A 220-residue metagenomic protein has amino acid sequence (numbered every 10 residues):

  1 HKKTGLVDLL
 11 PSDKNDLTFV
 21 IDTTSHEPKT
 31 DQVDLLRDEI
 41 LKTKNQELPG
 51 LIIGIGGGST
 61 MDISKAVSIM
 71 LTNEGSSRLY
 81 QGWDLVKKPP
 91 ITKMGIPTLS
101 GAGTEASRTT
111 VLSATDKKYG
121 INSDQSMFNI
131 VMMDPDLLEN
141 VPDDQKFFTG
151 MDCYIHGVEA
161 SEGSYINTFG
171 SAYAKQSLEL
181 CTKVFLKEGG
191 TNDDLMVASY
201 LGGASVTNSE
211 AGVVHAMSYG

Functional and structural regions predicted by a protein language model:
H1-L51: ATP/NTP phosphate-donor binding region
L10, S64-V67, C181: Hydrophobic packing residues within well-ordered alpha-helices of enzyme cores
H26-D34, G75-L85, E179-S199: A short, flexible low-complexity segment enriched in Lys/Arg and Gly/Pro that occurs in N-terminal basic tails
D31-P135: Glycine/threonine-rich beta-strand-loop-alpha-helix active-site module that forms ligand/phosphate-binding
I55-G57, E210-V213: Active-site nucleophile and cofactor-binding loops and adjacent substrate-binding regions of central metabolic enzymes
T109-S209: Carboxylate- and glycine-rich phosphate/diphosphate-binding segment that chelates Mg2+/Mn2+
Y219-G220: Catalytic phosphate/nucleotide-handling subdomain of diverse soluble enzymes
